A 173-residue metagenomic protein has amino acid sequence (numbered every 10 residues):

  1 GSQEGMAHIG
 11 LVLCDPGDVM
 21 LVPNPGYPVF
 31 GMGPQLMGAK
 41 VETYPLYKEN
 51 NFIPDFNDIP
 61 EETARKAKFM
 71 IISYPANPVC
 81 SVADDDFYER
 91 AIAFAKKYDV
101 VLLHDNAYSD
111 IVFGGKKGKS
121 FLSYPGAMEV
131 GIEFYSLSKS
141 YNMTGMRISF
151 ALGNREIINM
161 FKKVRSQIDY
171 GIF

Functional and structural regions predicted by a protein language model:
G1-V19, R155: Phosphate-binding glycine-rich loop
V12-P34: Conserved PLP-anchoring active-site segment centered on the Schiff-base-forming lysine
P16-V19, K66, M128-G131: Short acidic capping loops at alpha-helix termini that bridge into adjacent secondary structure
L36-V41: A short helix-loop-beta submotif of the ANL/AMP-binding
E42, Y47-G115: Active-site phosphate-binding strand-loop segment of PLP-dependent enzymes
K97-V100, Y124-E129, E156: Short helix-capping segments at alpha-helix termini
V130-F173: PLP-dependent aminotransferase class I/II
